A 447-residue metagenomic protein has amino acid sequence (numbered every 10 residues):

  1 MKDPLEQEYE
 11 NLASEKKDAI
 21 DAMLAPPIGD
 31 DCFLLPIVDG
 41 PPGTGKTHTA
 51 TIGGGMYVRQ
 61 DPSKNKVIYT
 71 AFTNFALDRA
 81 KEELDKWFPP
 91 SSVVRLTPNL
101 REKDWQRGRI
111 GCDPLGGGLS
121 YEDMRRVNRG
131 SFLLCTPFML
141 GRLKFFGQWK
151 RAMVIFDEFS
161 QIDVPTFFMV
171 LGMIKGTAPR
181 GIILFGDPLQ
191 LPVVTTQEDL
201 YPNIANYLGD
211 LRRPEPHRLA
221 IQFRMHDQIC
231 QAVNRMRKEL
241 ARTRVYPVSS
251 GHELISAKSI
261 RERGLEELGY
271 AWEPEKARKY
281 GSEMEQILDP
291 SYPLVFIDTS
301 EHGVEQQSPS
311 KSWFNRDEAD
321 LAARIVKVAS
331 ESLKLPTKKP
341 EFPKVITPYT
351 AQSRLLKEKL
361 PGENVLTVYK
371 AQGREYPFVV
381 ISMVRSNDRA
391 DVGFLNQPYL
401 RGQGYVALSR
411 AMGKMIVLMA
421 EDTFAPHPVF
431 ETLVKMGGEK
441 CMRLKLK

Functional and structural regions predicted by a protein language model:
M1-F33, N99-Y121, L268-E275, Q307-P309: Pre-P-loop entry segment of helicase/translocase ATPase cores
I20-I28, G54-R59, L171, A323-E331: Generic structural signal for well-ordered alpha-helical scaffold segments
L35-G40, V67, H217, P343: Conserved beta-strand position immediately N-terminal to the Walker
D39-P41, Q60-V154, H252-K258, T367-Y369 (+1 more regions): Conserved P-loop NTPase motor core of helicases/translocases
G45: Conserved glycine(s) of the Walker
T49-G53: Hydrophobic positions on the alpha1 helix immediately C-terminal to the Walker A/P-loop
M56, E83, W87, L355-G362: Alpha-helical structural signal in soluble globular domains
K64, T73-F75, F138-L140, F145-K447: Conserved helicase motor core of SF1/SF2 NTP-dependent helicases
